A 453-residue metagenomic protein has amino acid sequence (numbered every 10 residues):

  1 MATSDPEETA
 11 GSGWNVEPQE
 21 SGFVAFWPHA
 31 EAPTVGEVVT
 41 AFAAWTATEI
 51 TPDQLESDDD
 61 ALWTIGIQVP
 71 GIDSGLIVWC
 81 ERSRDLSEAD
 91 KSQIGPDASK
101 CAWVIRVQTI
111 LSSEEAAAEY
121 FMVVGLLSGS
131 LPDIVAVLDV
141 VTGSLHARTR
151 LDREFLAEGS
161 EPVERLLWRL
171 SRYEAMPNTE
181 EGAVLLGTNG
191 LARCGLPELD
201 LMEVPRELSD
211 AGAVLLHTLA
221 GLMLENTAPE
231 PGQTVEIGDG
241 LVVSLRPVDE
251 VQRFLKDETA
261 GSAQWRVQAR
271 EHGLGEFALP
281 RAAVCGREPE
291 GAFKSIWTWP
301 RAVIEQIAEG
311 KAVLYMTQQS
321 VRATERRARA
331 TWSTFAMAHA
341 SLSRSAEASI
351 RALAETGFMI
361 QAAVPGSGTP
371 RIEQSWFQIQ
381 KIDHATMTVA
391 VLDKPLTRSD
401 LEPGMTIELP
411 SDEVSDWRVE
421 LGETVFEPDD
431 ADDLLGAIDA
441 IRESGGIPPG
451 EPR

Functional and structural regions predicted by a protein language model:
A2-W45: Short, extreme N-terminal segment that most often corresponds to the first beta-strand
P33-P96: N-terminal low-complexity, intrinsically disordered segments
I72-E198: Internal, hydrophobic cores of structured domains that mediate oligomerization or house catalytic pockets within large
G143-R287: Aromatic/basic-lined ligand-recognition segments that form π-stacking hydrophobic pockets flanked by Lys/Arg to engage
R165, T386-L409: Short solvent-exposed strand/turn elements
A308-I350: Mixed-charge, Lys/Arg-rich low-complexity intrinsically disordered regions
G366-Q378: Short coil-to-beta-strand transition motifs
D416-R453: Long, low-complexity intrinsically disordered regions
